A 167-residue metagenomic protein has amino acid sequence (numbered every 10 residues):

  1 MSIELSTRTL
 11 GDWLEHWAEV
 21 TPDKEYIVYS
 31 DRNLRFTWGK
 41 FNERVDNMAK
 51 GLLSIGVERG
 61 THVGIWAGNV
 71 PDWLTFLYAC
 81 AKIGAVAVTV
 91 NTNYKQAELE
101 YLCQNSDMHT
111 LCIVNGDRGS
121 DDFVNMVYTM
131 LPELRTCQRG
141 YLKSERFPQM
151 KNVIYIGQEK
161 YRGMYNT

Functional and structural regions predicted by a protein language model:
M1-R8: Flexible, non-catalytic linker and terminal segments flanking ANL/adenylate-forming cores
I3, L34, W38, S120: Flexible, glycine- and charge-enriched loops at secondary-structure boundaries
W13-T37, E159-Y161: AMP-dependent adenylate-forming
E19, L53, A81: Short polybasic/polar patches that bind polyanions
K24-E25, T61, N125, K151: Extracytoplasmic/periplasmic beta-strand context in beta-sandwich domains, especially the cupredoxin/COX2 CuA-binding
Y26-Y78, K95-E100, Q104: Conserved AMP-binding/adenylate-forming core of the ANL superfamily
I83-T167: Structural core segment of the AMP-binding/adenylate-forming
